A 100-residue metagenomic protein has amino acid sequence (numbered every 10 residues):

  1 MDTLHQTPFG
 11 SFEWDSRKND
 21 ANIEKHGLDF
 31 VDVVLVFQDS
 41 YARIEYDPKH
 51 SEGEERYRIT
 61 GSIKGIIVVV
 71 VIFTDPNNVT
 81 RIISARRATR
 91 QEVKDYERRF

Functional and structural regions predicted by a protein language model:
M1-F100: Ribonuclease/tRNase effector modules and their secretory precursors
